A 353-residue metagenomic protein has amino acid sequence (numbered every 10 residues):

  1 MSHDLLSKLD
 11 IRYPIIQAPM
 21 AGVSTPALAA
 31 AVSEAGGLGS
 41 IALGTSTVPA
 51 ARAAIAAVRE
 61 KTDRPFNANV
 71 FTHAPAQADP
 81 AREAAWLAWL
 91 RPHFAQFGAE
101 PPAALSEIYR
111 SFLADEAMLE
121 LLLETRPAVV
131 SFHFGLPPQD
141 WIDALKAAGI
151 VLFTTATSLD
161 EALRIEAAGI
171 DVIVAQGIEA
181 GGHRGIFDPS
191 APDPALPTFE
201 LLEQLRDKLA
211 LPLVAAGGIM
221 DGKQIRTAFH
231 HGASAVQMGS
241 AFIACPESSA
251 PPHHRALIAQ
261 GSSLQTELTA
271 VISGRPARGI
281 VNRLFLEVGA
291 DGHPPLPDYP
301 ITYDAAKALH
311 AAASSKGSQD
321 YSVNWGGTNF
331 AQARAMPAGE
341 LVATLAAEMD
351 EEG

Functional and structural regions predicted by a protein language model:
M1-K208, L345: Active-site entrance/lid segments in N-terminal catalytic domains of soluble metabolic enzymes
R91-A95, H183-D188, P192-V214, I219-G353: Conserved active-site-proximal phosphate/metal-binding subdomains
